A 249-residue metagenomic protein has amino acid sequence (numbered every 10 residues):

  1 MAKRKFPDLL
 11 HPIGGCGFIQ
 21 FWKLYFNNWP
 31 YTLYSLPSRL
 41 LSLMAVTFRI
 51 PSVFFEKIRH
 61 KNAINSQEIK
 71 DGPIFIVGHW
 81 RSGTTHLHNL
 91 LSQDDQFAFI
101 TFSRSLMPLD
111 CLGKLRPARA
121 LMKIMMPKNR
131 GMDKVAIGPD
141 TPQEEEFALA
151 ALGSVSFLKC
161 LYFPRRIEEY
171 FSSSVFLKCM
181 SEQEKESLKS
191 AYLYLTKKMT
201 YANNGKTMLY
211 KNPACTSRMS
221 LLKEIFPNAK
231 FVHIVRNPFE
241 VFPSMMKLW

Functional and structural regions predicted by a protein language model:
K5-P51: Charged, amphipathic alpha-helical linker segments immediately N-terminal to NTP-binding catalytic cores
F54-I76, S105-L109, K114-L115: N-terminal signal-anchor transmembrane helix
I74, A98, K230-V232: Hydrophobic/aromatic beta-strand patches that form the interior of the parallel beta-sheet core in alpha/beta enzyme
I76-Q93: Glycine-rich phosphate-binding P-loop
V77-H79, L209-P213, V235: Short His-Asn-centered micro-motif
Q93-S103: Post-Walker A helix-loop "phosphate-sensing" segment adjacent to the P-loop in P-loop NTPases
R104-M208: PAPS-dependent sulfation machinery
K211, L222-K247: Conserved phosphate-donor/acceptor-positioning beta-strand/loop module used by diverse small-molecule
